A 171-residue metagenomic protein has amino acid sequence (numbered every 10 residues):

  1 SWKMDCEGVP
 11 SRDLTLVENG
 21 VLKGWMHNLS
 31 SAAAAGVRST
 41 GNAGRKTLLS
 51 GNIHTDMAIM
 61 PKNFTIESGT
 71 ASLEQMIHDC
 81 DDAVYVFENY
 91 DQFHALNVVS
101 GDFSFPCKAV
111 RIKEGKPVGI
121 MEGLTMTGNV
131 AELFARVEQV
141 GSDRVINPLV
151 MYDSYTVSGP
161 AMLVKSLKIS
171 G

Functional and structural regions predicted by a protein language model:
S1-G171: N-terminal small-residue-enriched
